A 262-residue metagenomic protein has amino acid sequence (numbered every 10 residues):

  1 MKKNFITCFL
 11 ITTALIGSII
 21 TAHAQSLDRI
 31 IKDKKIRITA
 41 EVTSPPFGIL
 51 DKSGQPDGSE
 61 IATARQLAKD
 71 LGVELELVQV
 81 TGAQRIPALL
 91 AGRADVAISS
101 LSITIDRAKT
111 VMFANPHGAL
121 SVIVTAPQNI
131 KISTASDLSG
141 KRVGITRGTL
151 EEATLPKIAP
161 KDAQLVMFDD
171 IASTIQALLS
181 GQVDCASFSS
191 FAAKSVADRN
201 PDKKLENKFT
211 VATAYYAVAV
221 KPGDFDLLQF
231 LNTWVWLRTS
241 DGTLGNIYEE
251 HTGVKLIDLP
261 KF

Functional and structural regions predicted by a protein language model:
Q25-S100: Extracytoplasmic small-molecule ligand-binding "clamshell" domains of the periplasmic binding protein/Venus flytrap
S26, L150-M167, K204-N207, W236-F262: Ligand-binding clefts/hinges and TM-proximal coupling segments of bilobed small-molecule sensing domains
I36-R37, L71-E74, A91-S99, K141-R142 (+2 more regions): Alpha-to-beta junction loops
A40-S44, V78-A83, G92-T104, G148-L150 (+3 more regions): Beta->alpha turn/N-cap motifs
V42, G118-A126, S190, K194-W236 (+1 more regions): Periplasmic-binding protein-like
E76-P87, V166-S180, A212-A214: Short helix-initiation/N-cap motifs at beta->coil->alpha
P87, L101-K109, T154-K157, L179-A212: A ligand-binding cleft/hinge motif common to bilobed small-molecule-binding domains
A126-V143: Flexible hinge/capping segments at coil-to-helix
